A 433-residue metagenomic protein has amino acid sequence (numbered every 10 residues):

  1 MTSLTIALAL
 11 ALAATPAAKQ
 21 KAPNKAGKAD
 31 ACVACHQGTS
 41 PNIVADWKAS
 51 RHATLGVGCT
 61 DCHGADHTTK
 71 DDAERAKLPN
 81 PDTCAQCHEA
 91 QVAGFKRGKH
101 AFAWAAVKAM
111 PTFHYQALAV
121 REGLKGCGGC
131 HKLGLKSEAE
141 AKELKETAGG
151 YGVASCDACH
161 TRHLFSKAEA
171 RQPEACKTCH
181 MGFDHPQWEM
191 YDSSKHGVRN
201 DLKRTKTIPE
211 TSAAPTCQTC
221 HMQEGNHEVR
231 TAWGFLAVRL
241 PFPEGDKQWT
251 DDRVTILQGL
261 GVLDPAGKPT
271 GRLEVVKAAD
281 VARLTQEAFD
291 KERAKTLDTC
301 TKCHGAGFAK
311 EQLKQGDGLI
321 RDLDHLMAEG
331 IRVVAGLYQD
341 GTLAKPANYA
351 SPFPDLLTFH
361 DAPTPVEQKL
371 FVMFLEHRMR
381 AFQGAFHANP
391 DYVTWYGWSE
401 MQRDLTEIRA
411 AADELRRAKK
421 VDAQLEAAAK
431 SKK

Functional and structural regions predicted by a protein language model:
L4-P16: Hydrophobic h-region of N-terminal signal peptides that target proteins for export in Gram-negative bacteria
A17-Q37, A428: Short N-terminal segments immediately surrounding and downstream of signal-peptide cleavage
K21, N42-T54, T68-L124, L133-L425 (+1 more regions): Primarily the internal scaffold of c-type cytochrome electron-transfer domains, especially repeated/multiheme c-type
Q37, G129-K132: Small Cys/His zinc-coordinating "RING-like" fingers
C62-A65: Intrinsically disordered linkers and flanking regulatory tails adjacent to Zn-binding modules
